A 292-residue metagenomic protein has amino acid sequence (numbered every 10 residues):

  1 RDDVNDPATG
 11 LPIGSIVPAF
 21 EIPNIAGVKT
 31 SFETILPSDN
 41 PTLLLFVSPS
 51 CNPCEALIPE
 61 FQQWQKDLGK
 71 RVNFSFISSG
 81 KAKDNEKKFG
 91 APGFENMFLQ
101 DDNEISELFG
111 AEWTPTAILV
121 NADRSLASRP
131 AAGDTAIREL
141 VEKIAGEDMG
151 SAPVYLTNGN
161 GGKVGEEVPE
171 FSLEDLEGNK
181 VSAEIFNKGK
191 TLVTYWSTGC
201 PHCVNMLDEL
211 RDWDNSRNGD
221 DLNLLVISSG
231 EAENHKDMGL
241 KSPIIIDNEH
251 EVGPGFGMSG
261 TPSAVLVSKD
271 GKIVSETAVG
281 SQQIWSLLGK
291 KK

Functional and structural regions predicted by a protein language model:
R1-T34, G146-A183: N-terminal "domain-start" segment that seeds a small globular fold
F20, L68-G69, R129, F171-D175 (+4 more regions): A composition-biased, non-transmembrane "mature-region" signal
F32-E55, E60-F61, S182-V204, L210: Short active-site neighborhood of thiol/selenol oxidoreductases, capturing the structured segment around
S50, E55-P92, E104-I105, V204-G239 (+1 more regions): Structural microenvironment flanking redox-active thiols in thiol-disulfide oxidoreductases
C51-A56, A145-G159, V204-M206, K292: Short, solvent-exposed cationic patches
S75, K88-I118, L225, K236-S268: Short, internal strand/loop/helix patches that form the active-site neighborhood or redox-interaction surface
I118-G150, G260, V265-K292: Non-catalytic, surface beta->alpha helical segment in thiol-disulfide oxidoreductase systems
